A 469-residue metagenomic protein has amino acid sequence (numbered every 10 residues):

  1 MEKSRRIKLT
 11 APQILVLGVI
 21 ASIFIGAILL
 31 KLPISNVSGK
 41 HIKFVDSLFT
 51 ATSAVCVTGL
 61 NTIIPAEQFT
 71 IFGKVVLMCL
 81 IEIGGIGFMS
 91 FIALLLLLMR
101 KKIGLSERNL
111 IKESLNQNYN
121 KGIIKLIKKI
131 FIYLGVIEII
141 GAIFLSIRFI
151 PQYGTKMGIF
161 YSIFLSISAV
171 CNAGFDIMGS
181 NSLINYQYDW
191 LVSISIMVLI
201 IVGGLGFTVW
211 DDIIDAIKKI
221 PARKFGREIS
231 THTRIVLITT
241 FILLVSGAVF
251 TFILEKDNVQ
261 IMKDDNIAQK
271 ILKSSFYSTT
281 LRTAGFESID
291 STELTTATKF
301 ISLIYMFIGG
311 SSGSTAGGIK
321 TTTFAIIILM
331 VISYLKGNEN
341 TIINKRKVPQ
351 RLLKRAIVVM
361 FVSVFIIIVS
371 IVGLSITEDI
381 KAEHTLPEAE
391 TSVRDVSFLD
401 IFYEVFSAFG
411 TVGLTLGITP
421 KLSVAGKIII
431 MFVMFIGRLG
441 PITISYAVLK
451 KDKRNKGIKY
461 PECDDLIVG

Functional and structural regions predicted by a protein language model:
M1-G469: Membrane-proximal intracellular helices of multi-pass ion channels
